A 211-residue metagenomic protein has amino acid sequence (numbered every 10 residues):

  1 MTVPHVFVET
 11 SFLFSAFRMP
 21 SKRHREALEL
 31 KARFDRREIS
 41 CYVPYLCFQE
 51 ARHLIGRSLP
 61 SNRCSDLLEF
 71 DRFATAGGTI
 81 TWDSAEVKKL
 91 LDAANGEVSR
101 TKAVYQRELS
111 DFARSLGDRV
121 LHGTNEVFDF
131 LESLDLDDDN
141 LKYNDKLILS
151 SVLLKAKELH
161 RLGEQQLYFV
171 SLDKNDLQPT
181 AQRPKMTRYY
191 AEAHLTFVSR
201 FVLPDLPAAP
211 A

Functional and structural regions predicted by a protein language model:
M1-H5, K155-A211: Acidic, PIN/NYN-like endoribonuclease modules and their adjacent C-terminal/linker elements
M1-V43, H53-T79: Short, well-structured N-terminal submotif of metal-dependent ribonuclease cores
T10, Y45, L172-K174: Residues immediately flanking
R25-L28, A32-F34, E38-S40, P44-L46 (+5 more regions): Extended charged low-complexity segments that act as oligomerization/scaffolding linkers
R33, D71-D83, S171-T187: Short, mixed-charge aromatic SLiMs
F48, R52-Q106: A basic- and aromatic-enriched beta-loop-alpha substructure that forms the phosphate/nucleotide- and DNA/RNA-contacting
V87-Y168, L172: Active-site neighborhoods of divalent-metal-dependent phosphate/nucleic-acid chemistry enzymes
